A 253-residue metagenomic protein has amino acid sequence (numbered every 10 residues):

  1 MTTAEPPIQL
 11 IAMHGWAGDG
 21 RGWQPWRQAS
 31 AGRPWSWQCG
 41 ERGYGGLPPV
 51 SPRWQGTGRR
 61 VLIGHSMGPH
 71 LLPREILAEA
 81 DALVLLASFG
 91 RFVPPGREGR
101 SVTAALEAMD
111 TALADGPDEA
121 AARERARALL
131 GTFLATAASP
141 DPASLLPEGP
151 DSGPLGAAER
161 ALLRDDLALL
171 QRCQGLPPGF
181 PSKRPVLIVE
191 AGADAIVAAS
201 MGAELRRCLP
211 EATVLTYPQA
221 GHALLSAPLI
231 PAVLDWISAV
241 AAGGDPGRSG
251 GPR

Functional and structural regions predicted by a protein language model:
T2-P48: Conserved HGGG/HGGXW glycine-rich cap/lid loop of the alpha/beta-hydrolase fold
I63-G68, L72: Gly/Ala-rich beta-loop-alpha elbow adjacent to hydrolase catalytic centers
A80-P117, L162-D166: Flexible "cap/lid" loop of the alpha/beta hydrolase fold
R123-Q174: Conserved alpha/beta-hydrolase catalytic His-Asp/Glu region
S182, I188-E190, D194: Short beta-strand/loop motif that positions the catalytic acidic residue of the alpha/beta-hydrolase fold
R184, A198-R207: Short alpha-helix in the alpha/beta-hydrolase fold that links the catalytic acid
A193-V197, A223: Acidic catalytic loop of the alpha/beta-hydrolase fold
Y217-P231: Catalytic histidine-centered segment of alpha/beta-hydrolase-like enzymes
